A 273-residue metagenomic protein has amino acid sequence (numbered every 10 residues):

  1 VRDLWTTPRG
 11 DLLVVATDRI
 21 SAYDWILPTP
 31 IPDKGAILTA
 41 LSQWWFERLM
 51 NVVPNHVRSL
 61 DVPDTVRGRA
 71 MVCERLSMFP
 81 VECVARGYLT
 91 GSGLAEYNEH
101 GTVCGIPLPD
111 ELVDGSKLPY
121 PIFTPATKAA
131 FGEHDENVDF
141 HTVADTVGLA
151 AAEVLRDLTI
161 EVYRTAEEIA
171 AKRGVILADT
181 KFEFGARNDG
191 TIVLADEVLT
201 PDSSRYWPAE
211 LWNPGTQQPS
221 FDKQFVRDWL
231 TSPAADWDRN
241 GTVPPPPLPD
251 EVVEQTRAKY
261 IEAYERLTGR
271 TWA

Functional and structural regions predicted by a protein language model:
V1-A129, R239-A273: Active-site loop/lid in soluble adenylation, ligation, and acyl-transfer enzymes
A22-Y23, N51, T142-V147, L158-I160: Generic detector of short, locally flexible boundary/turn motifs and exposed helical patches
Y23, L94-A95, D189, S203-R205: Intrinsically disordered, low-complexity acidic/polar segments
E74-L76, K172-T180, G185-R187, R257: Short, active-site-adjacent segments that bind or coordinate small-molecule cofactors and metal centers
A85, L177-V198: Conserved metal-phosphate-binding beta-hairpin within the catalytic cores of diverse ATP-dependent phosphoryl-transfer
E99-H100, L108-E153, T191-L194, V198-L267: Anionic ligand-binding catalytic core segments
V147-A178: A long amphipathic alpha-helix within ATP-dependent nucleotide-binding catalytic cores
